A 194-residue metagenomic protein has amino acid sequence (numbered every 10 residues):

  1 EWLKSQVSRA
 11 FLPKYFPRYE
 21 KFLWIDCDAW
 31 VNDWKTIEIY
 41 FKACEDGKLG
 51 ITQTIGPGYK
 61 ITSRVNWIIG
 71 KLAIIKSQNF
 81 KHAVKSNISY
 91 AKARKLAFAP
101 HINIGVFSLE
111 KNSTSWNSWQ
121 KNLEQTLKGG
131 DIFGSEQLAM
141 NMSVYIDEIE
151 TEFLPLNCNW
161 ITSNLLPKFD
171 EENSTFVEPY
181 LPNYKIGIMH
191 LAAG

Functional and structural regions predicted by a protein language model:
E1-G194: Glycosyltransferase catalytic domains, chiefly GT-A lineage
